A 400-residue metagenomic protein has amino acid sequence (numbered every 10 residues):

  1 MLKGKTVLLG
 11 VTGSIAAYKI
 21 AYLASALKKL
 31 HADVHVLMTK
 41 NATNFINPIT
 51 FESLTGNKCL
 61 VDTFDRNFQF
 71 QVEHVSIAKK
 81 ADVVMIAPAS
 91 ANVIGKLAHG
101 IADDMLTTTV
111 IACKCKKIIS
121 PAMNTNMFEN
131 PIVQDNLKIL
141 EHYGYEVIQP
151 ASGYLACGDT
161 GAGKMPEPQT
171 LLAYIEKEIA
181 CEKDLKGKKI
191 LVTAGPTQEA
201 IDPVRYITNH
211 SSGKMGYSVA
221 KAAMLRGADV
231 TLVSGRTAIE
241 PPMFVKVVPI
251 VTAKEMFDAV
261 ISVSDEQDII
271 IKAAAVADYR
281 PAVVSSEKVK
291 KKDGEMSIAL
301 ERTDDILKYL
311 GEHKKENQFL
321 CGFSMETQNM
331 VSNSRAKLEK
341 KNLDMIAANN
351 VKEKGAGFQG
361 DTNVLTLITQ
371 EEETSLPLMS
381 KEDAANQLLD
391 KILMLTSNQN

Functional and structural regions predicted by a protein language model:
M1-I118, N124-G213, Y217-N400: A cross-family phosphate/adenosyl-ligand binding-site feature
